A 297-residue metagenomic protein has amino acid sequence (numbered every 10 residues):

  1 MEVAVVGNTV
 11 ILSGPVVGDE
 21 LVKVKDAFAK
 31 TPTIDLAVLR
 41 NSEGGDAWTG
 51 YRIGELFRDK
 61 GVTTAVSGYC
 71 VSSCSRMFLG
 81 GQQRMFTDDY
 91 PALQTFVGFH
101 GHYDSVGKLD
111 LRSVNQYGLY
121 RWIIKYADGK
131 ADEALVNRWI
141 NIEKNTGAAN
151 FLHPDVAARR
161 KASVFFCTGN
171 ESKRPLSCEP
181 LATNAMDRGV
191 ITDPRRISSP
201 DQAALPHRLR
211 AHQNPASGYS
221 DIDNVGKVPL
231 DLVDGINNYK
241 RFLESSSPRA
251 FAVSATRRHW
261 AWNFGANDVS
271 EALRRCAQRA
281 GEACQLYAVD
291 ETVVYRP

Functional and structural regions predicted by a protein language model:
M1-K23: STAS-typified acidic loop motif
P15-D19, S42-A47, Y69-S73, Q83-F86 (+4 more regions): Solvent-exposed loop/turn segments at secondary-structure junctions within structured extracellular/periplasmic domains
L21-K25, G50-G54, R58, S75 (+5 more regions): Extracytoplasmic/secreted envelope proteins and their assembly/folding machinery, especially bacterial periplasmic
A29, T33, R58-V62, L79-R84 (+4 more regions): Sec-exported extracytoplasmic/periplasmic mature domains
T33-T49, T63-C70: Short, glycine-/small-residue-enriched flexible loop/hinge segments at domain edges that mediate gating
R58-D104: Glycine-rich beta-to-alpha active-site loop
S105-Q213: Charged, glycine-interspersed solvent-exposed loop segments at helix/strand-loop junctions that cap or gate access
P200-P297: Secreted/extracellular ectodomain signature
